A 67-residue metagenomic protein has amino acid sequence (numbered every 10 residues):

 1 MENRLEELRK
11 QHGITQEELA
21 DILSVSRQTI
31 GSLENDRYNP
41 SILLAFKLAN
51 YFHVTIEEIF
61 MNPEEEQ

Functional and structural regions predicted by a protein language model:
N3-I22: Short basic helix-loop element that most often maps to the first helix and adjoining turn of HTH DNA-binding modules
Q11, N50, F60-Q67: Short, charged recognition helix plus adjacent turn of helix-turn-helix-like nucleic-acid-binding domains
E18, T29, E58: Residues in the helix-turn-helix
V25-Y38: Recognition helix of helix-turn-helix/homeodomain-like DNA-binding domains that insert into the DNA major groove
R37-K47, E65-E66: Short, basic-rich loop-to-helix N-cap that marks the start of a DNA-contacting helix
L43-E58: DNA major-groove recognition helix of helix-turn-helix/homeodomain DNA-binding modules
